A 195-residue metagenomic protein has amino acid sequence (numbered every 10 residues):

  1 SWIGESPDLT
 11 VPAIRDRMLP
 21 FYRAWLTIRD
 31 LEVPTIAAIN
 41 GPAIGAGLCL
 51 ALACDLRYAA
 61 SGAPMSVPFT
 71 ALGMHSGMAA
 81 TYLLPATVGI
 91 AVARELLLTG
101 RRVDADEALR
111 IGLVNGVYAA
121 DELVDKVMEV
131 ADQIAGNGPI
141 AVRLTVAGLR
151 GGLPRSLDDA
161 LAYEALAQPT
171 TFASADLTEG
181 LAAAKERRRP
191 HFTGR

Functional and structural regions predicted by a protein language model:
S1-A24, A43, A71-G73, S156: Glycine- (often His-adjacent) and acidic-residue-rich active-site loop that binds/positions the CoA thioester
V11-M18, V124, P154, D158-L161 (+2 more regions): Short, structured helix-loop boundary elements
L26-V142, V146, A165-S174, T178-A182 (+2 more regions): Crotonase-fold acyl-CoA enzyme core
V146-R155: Short, charged, surface-exposed hinge/linker loops at domain edges that act as mobile lids or interdomain connectors
G151-G152, R187-H191: A short structural micro-motif
